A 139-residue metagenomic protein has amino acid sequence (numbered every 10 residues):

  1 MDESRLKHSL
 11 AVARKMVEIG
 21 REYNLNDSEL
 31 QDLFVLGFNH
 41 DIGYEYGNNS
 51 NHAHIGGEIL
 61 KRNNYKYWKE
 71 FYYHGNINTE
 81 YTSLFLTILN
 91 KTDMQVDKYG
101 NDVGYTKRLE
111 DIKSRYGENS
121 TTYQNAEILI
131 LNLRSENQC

Functional and structural regions predicted by a protein language model:
M1-D27, N39, N63-Y65, I77-C139: Divalent metal-dependent phosphate-bond-processing catalytic cores, especially two-metal-ion Mg2+/Mn2+ enzymes that act
V12, S28-L60, K69-N78: His-Asp-centered metal-binding catalytic motifs of divalent-metal-dependent phosphohydrolases/nucleases
